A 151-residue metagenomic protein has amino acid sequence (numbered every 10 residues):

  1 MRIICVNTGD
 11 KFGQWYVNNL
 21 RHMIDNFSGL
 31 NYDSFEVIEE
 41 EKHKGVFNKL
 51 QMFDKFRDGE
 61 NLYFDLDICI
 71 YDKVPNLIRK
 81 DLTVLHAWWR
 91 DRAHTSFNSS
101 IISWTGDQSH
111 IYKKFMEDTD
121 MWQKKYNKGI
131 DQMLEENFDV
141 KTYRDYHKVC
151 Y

Functional and structural regions predicted by a protein language model:
M1-V46, R57-D58: N-terminal anchoring/stem segment of glycosyltransferases
I4, E36, L62-F64, T83-V84 (+1 more regions): Hydrophobic/aromatic beta-strand patches that form the interior of the parallel beta-sheet core in alpha/beta enzyme
T8-K11, E41-H43, I68-I70, W88-A93 (+3 more regions): Short, solvent-exposed loop/turn segments at secondary-structure junctions
N18, F47, Q51, K128-Q132 (+1 more regions): A structural signal for well-ordered alpha-helical segments within the folded catalytic domains of diverse enzymes
I24-F27, M52-R57, V74-K80, K114 (+1 more regions): Alpha-helix C-terminal capping segments
G45-S96, S103-W104: GT-A fold catalytic core of metal-dependent nucleotide-sugar glycosyltransferases, centered on the diacidic
S96-F97, E135: Glycine-rich, often proline-containing surface loops adjacent to acidic residues and nearby aromatics that form
G106-Y151: Catalytic core and acceptor-binding pocket of nucleotide-sugar-dependent glycosyltransferases
